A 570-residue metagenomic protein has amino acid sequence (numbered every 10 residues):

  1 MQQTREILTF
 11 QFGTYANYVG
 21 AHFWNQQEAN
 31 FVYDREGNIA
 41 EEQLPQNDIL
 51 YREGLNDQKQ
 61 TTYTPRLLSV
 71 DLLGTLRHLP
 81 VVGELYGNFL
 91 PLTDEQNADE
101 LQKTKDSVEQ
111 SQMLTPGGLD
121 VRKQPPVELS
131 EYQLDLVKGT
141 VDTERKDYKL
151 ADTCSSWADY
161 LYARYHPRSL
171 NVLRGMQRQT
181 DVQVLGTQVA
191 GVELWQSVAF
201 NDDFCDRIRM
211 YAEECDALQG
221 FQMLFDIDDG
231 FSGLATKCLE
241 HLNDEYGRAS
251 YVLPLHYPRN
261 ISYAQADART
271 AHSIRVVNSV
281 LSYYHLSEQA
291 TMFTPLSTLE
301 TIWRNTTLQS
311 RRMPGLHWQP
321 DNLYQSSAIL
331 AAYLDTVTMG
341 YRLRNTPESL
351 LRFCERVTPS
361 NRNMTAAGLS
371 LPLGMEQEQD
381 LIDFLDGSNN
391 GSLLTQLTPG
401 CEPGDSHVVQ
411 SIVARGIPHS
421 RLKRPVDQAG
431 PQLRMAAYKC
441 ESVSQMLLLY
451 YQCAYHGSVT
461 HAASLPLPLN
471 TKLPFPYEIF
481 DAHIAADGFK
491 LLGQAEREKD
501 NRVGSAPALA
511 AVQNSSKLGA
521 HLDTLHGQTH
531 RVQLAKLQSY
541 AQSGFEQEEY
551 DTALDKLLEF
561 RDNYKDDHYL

Functional and structural regions predicted by a protein language model:
M1-L570: Terminal, contiguous helix-loop blocks that mediate binding/assembly
